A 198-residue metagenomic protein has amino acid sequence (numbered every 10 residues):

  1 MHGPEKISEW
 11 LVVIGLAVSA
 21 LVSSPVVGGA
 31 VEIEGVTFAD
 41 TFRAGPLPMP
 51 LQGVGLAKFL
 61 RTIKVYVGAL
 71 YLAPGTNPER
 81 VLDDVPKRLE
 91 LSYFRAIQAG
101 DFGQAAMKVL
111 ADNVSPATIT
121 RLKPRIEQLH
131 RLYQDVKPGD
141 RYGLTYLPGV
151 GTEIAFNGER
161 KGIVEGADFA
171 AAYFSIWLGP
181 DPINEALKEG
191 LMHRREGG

Functional and structural regions predicted by a protein language model:
H2-I14: Bacterial N-terminal signal peptides that target proteins for export
L11-S23: Bacterial N-terminal signal peptides
V26-G198: Terminal leader/tail segments of proteins
